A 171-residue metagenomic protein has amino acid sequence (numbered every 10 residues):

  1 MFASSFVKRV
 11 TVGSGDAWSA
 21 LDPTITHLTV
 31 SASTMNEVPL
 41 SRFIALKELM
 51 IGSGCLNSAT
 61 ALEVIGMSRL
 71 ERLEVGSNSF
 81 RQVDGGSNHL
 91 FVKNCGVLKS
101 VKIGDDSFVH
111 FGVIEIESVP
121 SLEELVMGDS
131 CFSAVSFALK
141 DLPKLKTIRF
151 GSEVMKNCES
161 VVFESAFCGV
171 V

Functional and structural regions predicted by a protein language model:
M1-F2, E159-V171: Leucine-rich solenoid repeat scaffolds
S5, P23, S33, S41-I44 (+8 more regions): Inter-repeat linker/turn residues at the boundaries of leucine-rich repeats
F6-R9, G15-A61, I65-L70, F80-V83: LRR N-terminal entry segment and analogous cap-like coil->beta motifs
V7, I25, L46, A59 (+9 more regions): Conserved hydrophobic position(s) of the canonical leucine-rich repeat
P39-R42, E63, F91, G104 (+4 more regions): C-terminal per-repeat helix/turn "cap" of leucine-rich repeat
V75-L90: Acidic/polar low-complexity surface segments
